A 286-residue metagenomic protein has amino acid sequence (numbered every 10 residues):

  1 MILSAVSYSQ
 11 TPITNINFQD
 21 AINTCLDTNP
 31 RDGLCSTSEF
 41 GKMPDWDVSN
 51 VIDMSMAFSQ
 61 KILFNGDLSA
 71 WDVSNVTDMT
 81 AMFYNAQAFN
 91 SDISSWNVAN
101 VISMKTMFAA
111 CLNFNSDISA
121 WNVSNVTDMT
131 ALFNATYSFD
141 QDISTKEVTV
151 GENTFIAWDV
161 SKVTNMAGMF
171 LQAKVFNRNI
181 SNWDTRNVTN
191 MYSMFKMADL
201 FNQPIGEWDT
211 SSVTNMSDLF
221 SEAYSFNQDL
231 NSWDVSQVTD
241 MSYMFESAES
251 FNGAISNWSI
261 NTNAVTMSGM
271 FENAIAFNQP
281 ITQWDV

Functional and structural regions predicted by a protein language model:
Y8-V286: Negatively charged
